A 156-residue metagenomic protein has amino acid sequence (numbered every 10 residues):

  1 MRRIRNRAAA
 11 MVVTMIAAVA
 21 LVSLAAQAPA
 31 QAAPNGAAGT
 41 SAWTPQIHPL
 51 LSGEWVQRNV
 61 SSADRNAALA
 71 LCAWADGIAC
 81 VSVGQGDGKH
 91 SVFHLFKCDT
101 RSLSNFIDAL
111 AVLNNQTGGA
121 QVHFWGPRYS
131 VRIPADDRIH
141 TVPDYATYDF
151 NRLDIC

Functional and structural regions predicted by a protein language model:
M1-G77: N-terminal prepro-regions of secreted/extracellular proteins
V19-V22, H48-P49, F93, D108-A111 (+1 more regions): Intrinsic-disorder/low-complexity peptide segments enriched for small residues
N35-A38, S52, D76, V83 (+3 more regions): Feature targets compositionally biased, intrinsically disordered low-complexity regions with long contiguous runs
T40, Q57, G88, V122-H123 (+1 more regions): Intrinsically disordered, low-complexity, compositionally biased regions/tails
W43-H48, G86-H90, V131: Generic detector of short, locally flexible boundary/turn motifs and exposed helical patches
N59-N114: Secreted/periplasmic proteins that engage bacterial cell-wall peptidoglycan
C98-C156: Extracytosolic low-complexity repeat regions of secreted or lipid-anchored proteins
